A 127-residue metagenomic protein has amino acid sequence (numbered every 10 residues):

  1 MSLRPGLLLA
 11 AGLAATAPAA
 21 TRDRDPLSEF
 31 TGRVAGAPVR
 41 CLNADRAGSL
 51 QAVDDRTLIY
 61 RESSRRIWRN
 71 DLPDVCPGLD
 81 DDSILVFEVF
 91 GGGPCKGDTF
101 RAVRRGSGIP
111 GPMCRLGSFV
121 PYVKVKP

Functional and structural regions predicted by a protein language model:
M1-L7: Bacterial N-terminal signal peptides that target proteins for export
A10-A19: Hydrophobic h-region of N-terminal signal peptides that target proteins for export in Gram-negative bacteria
A11, R33-V34, L50-A52, E62 (+3 more regions): A generic structural signal for short, solvent-exposed coil/turn residues that cap or connect secondary-structure
A20-R69: N-terminal secretory signal peptides
W68-P77: Amphipathic, hydrophobic secondary-structure cores in small proteins
C76-P127: Helix-rich interaction surfaces within compact, conserved domain-sized segments that mediate assembly or partner
